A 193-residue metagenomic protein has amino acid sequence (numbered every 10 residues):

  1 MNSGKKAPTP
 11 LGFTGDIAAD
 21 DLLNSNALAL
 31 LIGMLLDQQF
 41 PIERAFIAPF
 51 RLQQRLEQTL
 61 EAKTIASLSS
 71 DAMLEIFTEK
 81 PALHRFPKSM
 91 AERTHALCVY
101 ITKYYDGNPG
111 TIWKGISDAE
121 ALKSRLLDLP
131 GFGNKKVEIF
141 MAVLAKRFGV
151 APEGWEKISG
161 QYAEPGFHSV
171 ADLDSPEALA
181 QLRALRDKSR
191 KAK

Functional and structural regions predicted by a protein language model:
M1-D20, S25, A119-D128, N134-K193: C-terminal accessory module of base-excision DNA glycosylases/AP lyases that mediates lesion recognition and DNA
A18-A29, F40-P41, H84-S89: Structural motif
L31-L35: Short, aromatic/basic-rich helix-turn unit that serves as a nucleic-acid recognition element
Q39-R44, L56-E57, T102-Y105, F148-G149: Short alpha-helix boundary/capping elements
F46-L52: Short Gly/aromatic-enriched secondary-structure transition segments
L56-L127: Alpha-helical ds-nucleic-acid-binding substructure associated with the helix-hairpin-helix region of base-excision DNA
